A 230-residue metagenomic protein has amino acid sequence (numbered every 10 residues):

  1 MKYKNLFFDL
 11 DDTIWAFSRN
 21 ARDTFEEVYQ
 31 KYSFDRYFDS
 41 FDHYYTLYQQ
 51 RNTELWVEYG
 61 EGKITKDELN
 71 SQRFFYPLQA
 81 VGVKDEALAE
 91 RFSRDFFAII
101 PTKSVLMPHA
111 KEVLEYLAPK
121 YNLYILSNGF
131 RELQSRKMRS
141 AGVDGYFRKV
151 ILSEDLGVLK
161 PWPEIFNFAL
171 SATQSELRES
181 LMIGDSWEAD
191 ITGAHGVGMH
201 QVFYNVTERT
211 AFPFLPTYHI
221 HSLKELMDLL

Functional and structural regions predicted by a protein language model:
M1-L6, R19, K111, E115 (+2 more regions): Asp-based, Mg2+/Mn2+-dependent phosphohydrolase catalytic module
K2-M107: N-terminal helical cap/lid subdomain that shapes the substrate entry/recognition surface in HAD-like hydrolases
R51, P119-K120: Structured helix-beta-strand junction loops
G62-K63, T102, L123, E154 (+1 more regions): A generic structural signal for short
A87, F92-E115, L123, H219-D228: C-terminal intrinsically disordered extensions
K120-Y121, G198: Glycine-centered short loops/turns at secondary-structure junctions
